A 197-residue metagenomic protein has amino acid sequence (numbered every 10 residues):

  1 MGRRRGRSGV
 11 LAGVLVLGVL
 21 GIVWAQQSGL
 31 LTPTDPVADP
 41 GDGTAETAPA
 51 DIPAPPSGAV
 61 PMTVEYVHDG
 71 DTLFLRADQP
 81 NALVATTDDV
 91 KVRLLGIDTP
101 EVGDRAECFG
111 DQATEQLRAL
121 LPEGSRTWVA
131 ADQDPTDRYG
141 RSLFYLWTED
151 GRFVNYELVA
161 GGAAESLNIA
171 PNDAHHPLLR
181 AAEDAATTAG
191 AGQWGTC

Functional and structural regions predicted by a protein language model:
M1-C197: Small beta-barrel nucleic-acid-binding modules, primarily SNase/OB-fold domains and secondarily Tudor-like barrels
